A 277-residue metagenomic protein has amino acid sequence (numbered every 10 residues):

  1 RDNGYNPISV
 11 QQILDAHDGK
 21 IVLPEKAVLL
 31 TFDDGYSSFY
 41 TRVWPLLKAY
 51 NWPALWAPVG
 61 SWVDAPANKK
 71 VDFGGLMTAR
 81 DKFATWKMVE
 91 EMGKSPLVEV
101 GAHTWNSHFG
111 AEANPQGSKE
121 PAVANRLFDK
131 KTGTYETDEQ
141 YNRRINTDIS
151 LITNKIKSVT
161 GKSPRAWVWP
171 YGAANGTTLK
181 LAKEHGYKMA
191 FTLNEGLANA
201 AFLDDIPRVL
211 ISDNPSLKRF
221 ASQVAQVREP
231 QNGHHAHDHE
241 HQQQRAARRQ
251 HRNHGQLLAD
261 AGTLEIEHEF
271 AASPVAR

Functional and structural regions predicted by a protein language model:
R1-D2, P7, G35-S37, A79-M88: Aromatic- and glycine-enriched glycan-recognition loops and surfaces that form the carbohydrate-binding subsites
R1-V22, K94, K157-T160, K183-S216 (+1 more regions): C-terminal domain-boundary segment and adjacent tail
I13, D34-S37, P170-A174: Short beta->alpha connector loops
E25-A27, T31, G35, F39-V43: Membrane-embedded segments
E25-V28, K48-N175, I206: Metal-dependent polysaccharide deacetylase catalytic core of the NodB/CE4 family, i.e., the active-site-bearing domain
G35, V59-S61, W105, E195 (+1 more regions): Solvent-exposed coil/turn segments that connect beta secondary-structure elements in extracytoplasmic/periplasmic
R42-L46, T177-L181: A short acidic, amphipathic alpha-helical/loop segment
N232, A236-H239, R245-R277: Short, strongly patterned local motifs
